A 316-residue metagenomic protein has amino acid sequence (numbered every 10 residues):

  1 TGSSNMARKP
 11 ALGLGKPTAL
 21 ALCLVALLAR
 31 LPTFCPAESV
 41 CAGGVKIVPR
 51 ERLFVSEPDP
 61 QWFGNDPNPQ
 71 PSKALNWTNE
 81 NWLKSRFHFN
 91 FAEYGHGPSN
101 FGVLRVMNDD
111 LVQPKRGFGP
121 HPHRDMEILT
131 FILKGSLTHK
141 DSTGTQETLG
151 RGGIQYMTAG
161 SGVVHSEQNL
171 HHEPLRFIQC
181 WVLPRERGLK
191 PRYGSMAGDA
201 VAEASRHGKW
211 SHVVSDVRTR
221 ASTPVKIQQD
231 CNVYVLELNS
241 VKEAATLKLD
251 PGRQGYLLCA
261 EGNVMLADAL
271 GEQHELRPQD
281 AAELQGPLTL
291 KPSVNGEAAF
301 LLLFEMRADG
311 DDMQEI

Functional and structural regions predicted by a protein language model:
T1-G13: N-terminal secretory signal peptides that target proteins for export/translocation
P10, G15-I316: Jelly-roll (double-stranded beta-helix
